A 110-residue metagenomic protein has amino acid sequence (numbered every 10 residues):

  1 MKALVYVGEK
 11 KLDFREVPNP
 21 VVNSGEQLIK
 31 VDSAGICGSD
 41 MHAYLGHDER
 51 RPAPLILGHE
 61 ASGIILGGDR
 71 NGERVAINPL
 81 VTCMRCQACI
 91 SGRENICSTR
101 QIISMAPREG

Functional and structural regions predicted by a protein language model:
M1-K2: Extreme N-terminal starter segment of soluble prokaryotic enzymes
V7-K10, V81: A generic beta-sheet turn/junction motif
K10-F14, G38-S39: Short N-terminal binding/cap micro-motifs at the start of the first secondary-structure element
D13, M84-R85, I96: Generic structural signal for helix capping and beta-alpha/helix-loop junctions
D13-R15, R50-P52, T99, S104-P107: A short, acidic/glycine-rich surface segment
P18-A34, H47-I90, E109-G110: Glycine-rich beta-strand-centered segment in the early N-terminal region that forms part of a ligand/cofactor-binding
M41-L45, I90-E109: Iron-sulfur (Fe-S) cluster-binding segments and ferredoxin-like electron-carrier domains, especially [2Fe-2S]
